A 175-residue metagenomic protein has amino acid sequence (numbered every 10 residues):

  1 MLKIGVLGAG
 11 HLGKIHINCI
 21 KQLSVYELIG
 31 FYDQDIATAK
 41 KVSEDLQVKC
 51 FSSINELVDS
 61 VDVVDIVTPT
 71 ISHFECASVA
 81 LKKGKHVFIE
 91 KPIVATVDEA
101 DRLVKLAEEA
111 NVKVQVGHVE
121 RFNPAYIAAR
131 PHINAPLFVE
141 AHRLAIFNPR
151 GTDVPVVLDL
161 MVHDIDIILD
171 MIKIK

Functional and structural regions predicted by a protein language model:
M1-D45, I168: N-terminal Rossmann-like dinucleotide-binding module
H16, L46-V104: Beta-loop-alpha module in the N-terminal Rossmann-like domain of NAD(P)-dependent dehydrogenases, especially those
L23-S24, S60, N123: Acidic-histidine catalytic/liganding microenvironments
Y26, K85, V112-K113: Short, well-ordered coil/turn segments that N-cap beta-strands
I29, D62, L137: Conserved acidic residues
V94-G151: A contiguous active-site-proximal alpha/beta segment in oxidoreductase catalytic domains
N148-K175: Rossmann-like dinucleotide-binding domain that binds NAD(P)(H)
